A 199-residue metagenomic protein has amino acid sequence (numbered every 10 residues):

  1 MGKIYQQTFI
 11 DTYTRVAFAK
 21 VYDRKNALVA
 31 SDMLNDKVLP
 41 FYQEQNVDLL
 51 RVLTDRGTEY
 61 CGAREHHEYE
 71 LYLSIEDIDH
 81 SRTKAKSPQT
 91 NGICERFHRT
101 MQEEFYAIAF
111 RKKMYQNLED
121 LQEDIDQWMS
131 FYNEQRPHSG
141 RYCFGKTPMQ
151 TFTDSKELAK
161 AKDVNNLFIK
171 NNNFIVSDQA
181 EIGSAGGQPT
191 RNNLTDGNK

Functional and structural regions predicted by a protein language model:
M1-Q6, T12-S130: RNase H-like DDE/DDD metal-dependent nuclease/strand-transfer catalytic core used by mobile genetic elements
I10-D11, D55, G183, N192: Alpha-helical and His/Cys-centered functional microenvironments
S74-I78, T100-K199: C-terminal domain-tail junction helix/linker
